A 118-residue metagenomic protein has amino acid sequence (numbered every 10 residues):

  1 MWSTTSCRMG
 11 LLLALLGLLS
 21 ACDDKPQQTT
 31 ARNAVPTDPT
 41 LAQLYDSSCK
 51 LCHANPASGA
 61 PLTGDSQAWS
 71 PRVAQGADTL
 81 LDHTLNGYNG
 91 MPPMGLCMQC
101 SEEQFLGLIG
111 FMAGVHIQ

Functional and structural regions predicted by a protein language model:
M1-L11: Bacterial N-terminal signal peptides that target proteins for export
C22-P26: Bacterial signal peptide processing site
T29-P36: Short Cys/His-rich Zn2+-coordinating modules
D38-D46, I117-Q118: Short sequence/structural segments immediately N-terminal
Y45-N55, L108, M112: The canonical Cys-X-X-Cys-His
A54-D82: Gly/Gly-Pro-rich "capping" loops immediately C-terminal to redox-active cysteine motifs in periplasmic/lumenal
P61, H83-H116: Axial heme c-ligation environment in periplasmic c-type cytochrome domains
